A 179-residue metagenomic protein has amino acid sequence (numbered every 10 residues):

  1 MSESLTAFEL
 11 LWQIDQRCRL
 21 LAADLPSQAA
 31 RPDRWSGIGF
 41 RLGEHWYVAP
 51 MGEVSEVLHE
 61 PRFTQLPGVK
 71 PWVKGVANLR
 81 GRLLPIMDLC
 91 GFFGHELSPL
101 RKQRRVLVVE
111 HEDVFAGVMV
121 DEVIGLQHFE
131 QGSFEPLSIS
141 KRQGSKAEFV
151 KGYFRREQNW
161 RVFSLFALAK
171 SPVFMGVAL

Functional and structural regions predicted by a protein language model:
M1-L179: An acidic, low-aromatic, low-complexity terminal/linker signal
